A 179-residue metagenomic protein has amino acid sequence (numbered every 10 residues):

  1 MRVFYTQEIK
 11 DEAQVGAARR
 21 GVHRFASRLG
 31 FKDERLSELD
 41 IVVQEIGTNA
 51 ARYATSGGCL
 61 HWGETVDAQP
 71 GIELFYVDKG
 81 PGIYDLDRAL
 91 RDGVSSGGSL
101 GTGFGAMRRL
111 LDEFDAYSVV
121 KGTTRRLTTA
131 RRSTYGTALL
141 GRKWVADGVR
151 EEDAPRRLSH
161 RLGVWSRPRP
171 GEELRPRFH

Functional and structural regions predicted by a protein language model:
M1-I41, R142, A146-F178: Bergerat-fold GHKL ATPase/HATPase_c domain
M1-Y5, V42, G47-R156: Conserved beta-strand-loop-beta-strand hairpin that lines the nucleotide-binding pocket of ATP/GTP-utilizing enzymes
